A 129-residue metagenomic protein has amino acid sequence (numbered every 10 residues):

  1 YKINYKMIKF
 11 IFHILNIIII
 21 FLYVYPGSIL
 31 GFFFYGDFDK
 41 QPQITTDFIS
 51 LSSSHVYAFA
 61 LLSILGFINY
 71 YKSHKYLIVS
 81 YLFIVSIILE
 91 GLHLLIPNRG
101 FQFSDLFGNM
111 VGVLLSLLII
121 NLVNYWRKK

Functional and structural regions predicted by a protein language model:
N4-L106, M110, L114-K129: Bulky hydrophobic segments
